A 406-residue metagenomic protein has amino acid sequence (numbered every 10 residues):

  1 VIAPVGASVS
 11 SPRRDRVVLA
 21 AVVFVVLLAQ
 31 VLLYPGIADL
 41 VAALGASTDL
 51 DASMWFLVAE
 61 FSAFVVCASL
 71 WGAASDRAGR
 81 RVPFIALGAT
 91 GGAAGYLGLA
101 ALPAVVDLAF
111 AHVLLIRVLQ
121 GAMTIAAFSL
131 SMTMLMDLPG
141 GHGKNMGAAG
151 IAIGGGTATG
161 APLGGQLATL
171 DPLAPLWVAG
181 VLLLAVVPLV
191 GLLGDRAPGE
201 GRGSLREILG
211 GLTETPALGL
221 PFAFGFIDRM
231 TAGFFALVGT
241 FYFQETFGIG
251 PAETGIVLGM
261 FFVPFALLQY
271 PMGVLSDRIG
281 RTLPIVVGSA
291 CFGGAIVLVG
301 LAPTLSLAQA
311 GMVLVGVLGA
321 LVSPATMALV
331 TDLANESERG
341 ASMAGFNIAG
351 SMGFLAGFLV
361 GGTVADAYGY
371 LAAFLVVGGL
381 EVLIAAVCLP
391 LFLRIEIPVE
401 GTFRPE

Functional and structural regions predicted by a protein language model:
I2-R13, L193-F224, R404-E406: Juxtamembrane intracellular "pre-TM" segments in multi-pass secondary transporters
V9-F61, G219-L220, F224, R229-F247 (+1 more regions): Helix-loop boundary and gating motifs at the non-cytosolic
W55-G72, G259-P271: Central cavity-lining transmembrane alpha-helices of secondary-active solute carriers, predominantly the Major
T90-D107, C291-P303: C-terminal ends and interior cores of transmembrane alpha-helices in multi-pass membrane transporters/permeases
A109-A126, F226, L307-L321: Hydrophobic core of transmembrane alpha-helices in multi-pass small-molecule transporters, especially MFS/SLC-type
L114-I153, P324, A328-L329: Cytoplasmic helix-loop-helix junction between adjacent transmembrane helices in 12-TM secondary transporters
A149-L192, L371: Helix-loop-helix hairpin linking two adjacent transmembrane segments in secondary transporters
V181-G199, I384-F392: C-terminal membrane-cytosol helix-exit motif in multi-pass small-molecule transporters
